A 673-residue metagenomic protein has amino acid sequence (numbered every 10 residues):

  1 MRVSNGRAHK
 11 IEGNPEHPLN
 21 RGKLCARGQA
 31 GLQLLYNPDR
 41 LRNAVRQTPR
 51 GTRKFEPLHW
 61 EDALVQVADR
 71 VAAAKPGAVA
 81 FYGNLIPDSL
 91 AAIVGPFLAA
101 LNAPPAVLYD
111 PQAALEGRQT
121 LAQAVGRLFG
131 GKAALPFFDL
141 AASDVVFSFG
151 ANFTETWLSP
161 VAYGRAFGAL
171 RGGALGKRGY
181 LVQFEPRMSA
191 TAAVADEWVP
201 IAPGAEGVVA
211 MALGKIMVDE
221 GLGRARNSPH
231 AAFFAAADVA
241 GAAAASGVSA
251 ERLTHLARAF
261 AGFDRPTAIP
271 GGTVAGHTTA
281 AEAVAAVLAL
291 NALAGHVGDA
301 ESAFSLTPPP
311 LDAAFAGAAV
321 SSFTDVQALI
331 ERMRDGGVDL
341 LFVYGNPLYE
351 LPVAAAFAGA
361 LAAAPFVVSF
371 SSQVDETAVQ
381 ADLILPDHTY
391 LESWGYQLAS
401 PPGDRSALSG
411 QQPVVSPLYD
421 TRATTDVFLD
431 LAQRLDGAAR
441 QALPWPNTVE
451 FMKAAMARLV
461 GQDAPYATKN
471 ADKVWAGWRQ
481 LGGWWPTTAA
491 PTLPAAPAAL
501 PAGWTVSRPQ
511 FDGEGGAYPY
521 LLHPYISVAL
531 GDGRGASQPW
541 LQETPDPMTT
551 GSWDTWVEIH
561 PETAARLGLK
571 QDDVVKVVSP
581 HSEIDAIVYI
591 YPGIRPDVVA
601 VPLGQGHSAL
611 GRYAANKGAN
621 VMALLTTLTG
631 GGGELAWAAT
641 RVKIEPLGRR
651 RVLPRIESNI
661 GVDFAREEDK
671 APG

Functional and structural regions predicted by a protein language model:
M1-L222, P229, A240, S249-L253 (+11 more regions): N-terminal export/assembly segments and adjacent metallocofactor-ligating motifs of anaerobic energy-metabolism
R50, E56, K215, L222-S246 (+2 more regions): N-terminal leader/propeptide and maturation segments of large enzyme subunits in energy/redox metabolism and hydrolases
F149-G150, A193-A195, A237-V239, I269-G272 (+1 more regions): Flexible glycine/proline-enriched surface loops and loop-helix/loop-strand junctions
T156-K177, A286, V353-V367, D404-S406: A short, gly/pro- and small-residue-rich
F260-D335, G483, A495-A499: A glycine-rich, hydrophobic/aromatic-adjacent loop/helix-cap motif
A356-A358, A362-D375, P413-T425, L429 (+1 more regions): Phosphate/diphosphate-binding loops
D375-G410: Flexible glycine/proline-rich, aromatic-decorated loop/lid segments
M452-M548: Long, low-complexity segments enriched in small/aliphatic residues
